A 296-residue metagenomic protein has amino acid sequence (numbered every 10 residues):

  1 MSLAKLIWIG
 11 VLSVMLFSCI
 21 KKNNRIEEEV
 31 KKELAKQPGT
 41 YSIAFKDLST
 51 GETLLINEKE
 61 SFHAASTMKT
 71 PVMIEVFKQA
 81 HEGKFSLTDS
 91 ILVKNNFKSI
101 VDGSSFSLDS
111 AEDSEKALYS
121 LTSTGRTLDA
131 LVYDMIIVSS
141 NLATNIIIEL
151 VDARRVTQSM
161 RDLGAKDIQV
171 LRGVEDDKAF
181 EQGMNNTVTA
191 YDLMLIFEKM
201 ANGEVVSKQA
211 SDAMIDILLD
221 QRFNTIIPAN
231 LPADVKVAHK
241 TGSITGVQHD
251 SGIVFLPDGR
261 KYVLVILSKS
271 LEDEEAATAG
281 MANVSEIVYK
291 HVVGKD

Functional and structural regions predicted by a protein language model:
M1-R25: Bacterial Sec-dependent N-terminal signal peptides
I20-H63: Beta-lactamase-like hydrolase cores
K22-K36, L150-D152, L195-T225, T241-D296: Structured C-terminal helix/loop/strand segments within mature extracytoplasmic catalytic/sensor domains
P38-T40, N57-K59, H63-T67, S86-T88 (+5 more regions): Extracytoplasmic
T40, T124, L128, V132 (+1 more regions): Mid-domain, small-residue-enriched loop/turn segments at the edges of structured enzyme/sensor domains
G51, H63-V93, L264: Active-site SXXK
K78-G103, T157, S207-S211: Short, well-structured active-site flanking segments
S99-N145: Conserved catalytic neighborhood of penicillin-recognizing serine enzymes
